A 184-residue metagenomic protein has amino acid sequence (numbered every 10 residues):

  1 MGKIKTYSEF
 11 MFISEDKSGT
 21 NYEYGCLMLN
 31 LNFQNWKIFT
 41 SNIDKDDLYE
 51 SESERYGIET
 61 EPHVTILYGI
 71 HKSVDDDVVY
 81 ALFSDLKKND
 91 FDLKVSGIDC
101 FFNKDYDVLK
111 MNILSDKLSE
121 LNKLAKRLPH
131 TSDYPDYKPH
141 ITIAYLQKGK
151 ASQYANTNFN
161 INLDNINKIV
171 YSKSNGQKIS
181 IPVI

Functional and structural regions predicted by a protein language model:
M1-S14: Short acidic, low-complexity intrinsically disordered linear motifs used for protein-protein interactions
I13-I184: Histidine-dependent nucleotide/RNA phosphoesterase domain, centered on the 2H-phosphoesterase fold with its duplicated
